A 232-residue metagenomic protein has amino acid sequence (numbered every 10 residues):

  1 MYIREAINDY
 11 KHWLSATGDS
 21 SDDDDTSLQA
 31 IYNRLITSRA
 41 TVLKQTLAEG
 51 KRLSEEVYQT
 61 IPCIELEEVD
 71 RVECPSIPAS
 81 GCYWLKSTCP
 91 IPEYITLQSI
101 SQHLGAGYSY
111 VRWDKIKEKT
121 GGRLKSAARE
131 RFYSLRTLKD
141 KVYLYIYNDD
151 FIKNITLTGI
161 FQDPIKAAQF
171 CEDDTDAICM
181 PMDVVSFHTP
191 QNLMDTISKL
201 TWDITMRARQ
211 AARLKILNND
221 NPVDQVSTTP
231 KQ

Functional and structural regions predicted by a protein language model:
M1-Q232: Glycine-enriched, solvent-exposed interface loops adjoining structured elements
